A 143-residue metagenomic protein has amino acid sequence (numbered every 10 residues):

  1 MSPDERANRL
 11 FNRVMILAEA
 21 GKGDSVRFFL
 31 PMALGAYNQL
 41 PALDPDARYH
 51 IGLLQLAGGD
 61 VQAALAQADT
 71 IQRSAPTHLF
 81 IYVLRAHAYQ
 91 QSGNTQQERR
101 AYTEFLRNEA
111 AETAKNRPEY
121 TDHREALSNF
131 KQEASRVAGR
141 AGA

Functional and structural regions predicted by a protein language model:
M1-N8, G142: Long, contiguous interaction/recruitment modules in multidomain scaffold/adaptor proteins
S2-E5, G21, P118-E125: Alpha-helix boundary/N-cap detector
L10-R13, M32, Q67, A101 (+2 more regions): Charge-rich, solvent-exposed alpha-helical interaction surfaces
F11-S74, L84, R107: Alpha-helical adaptor scaffolds
I16, L54, A88, N108 (+3 more regions): TPR/TPR-like alpha-solenoid repeats
L40-D44, T77-Y82, R107-H123: Boundary/linker segments of alpha-helical solenoid repeat arrays
A75, V83, Y89-Q91: Periplasmic/luminal catalytic loop of GT-C fold multi-pass membrane glycosyltransferases that transfer sugars from
Q90-A114: TPR/TPR-like (Sel1-like) alpha-helical repeat modules
